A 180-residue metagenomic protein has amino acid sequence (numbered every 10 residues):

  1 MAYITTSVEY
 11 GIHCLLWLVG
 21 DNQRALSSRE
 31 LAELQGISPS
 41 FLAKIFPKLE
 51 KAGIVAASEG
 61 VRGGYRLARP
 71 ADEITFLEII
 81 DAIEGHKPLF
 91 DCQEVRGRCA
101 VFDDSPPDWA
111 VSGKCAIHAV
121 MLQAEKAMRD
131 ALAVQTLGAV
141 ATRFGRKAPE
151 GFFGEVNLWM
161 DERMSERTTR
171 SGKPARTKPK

Functional and structural regions predicted by a protein language model:
M1-H13: Short alpha-helical segments that sit at the start of domains
V19-Q23, R69-P70: Short helix-capping/hinge SLiMs at alpha-helix to coil transitions
R29-G36: A short alpha-helical element within helix-turn-helix/winged-helix DNA-binding domains across DNA-binding proteins
E33, E50-K51: Alpha-helical residues within the helix-turn-helix
F46-P47: Short, hydrophobic-biased segments on the C-terminal half of alpha helices that form "recognition helices"
G53-R62, R66-A68: Beta-hairpin "wing" of winged helix-turn-helix
C92-K180: C-terminal regulatory/oligomerization modules of transcriptional regulators
